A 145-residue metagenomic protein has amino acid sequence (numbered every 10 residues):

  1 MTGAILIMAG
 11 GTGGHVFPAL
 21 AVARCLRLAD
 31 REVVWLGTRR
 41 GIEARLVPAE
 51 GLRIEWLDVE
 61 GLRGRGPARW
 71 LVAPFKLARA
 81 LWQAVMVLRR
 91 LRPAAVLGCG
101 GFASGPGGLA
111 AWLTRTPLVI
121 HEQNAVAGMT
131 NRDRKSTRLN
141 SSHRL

Functional and structural regions predicted by a protein language model:
G3-A9, L28-R79, Q83: Conserved nucleotide-sugar phosphate-binding/catalytic loop shared by glycosyltransferases and other
L6, V34, V96-L97, V119: Structural detector of well-ordered beta-strand residues that form the stable sheet scaffold of enzyme domains
I7-H15, I120: Short, glycine-rich nucleotide/cofactor-binding loops
T12-G13, F17, G101-P106, A125-M129: Residue-level detector of alpha-helix initiation sites
H15-L26: Short amphipathic alpha-helix
W56-E60, C99-G100, I120-N124: Short beta->alpha connector loops at strand-helix junctions that form conserved, small/polar/Pro-enriched
Q83-V96, S104-V119, R132-S136: Glycosyltransferases and closely related glycan-assembly transferases that use nucleotide-activated donors
K135-H143: Conserved small/polar residues in nucleotide/adenosyl-binding loops
